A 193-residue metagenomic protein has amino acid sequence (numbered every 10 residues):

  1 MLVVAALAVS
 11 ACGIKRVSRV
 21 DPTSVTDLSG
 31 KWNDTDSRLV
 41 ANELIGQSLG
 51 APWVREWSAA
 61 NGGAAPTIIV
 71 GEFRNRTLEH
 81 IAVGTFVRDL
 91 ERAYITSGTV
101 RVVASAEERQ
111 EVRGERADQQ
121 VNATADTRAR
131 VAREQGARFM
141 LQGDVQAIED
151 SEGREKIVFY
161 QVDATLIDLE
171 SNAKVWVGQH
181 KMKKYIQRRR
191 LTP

Functional and structural regions predicted by a protein language model:
A6-K31, T192-P193: Bacterial Sec signal peptide processing site at the extreme N-terminus
G13-V17, R138-R190: Amphipathic beta-strand/beta-sheet edge segments enriched in Tyr/Trp
T23-E43, Q47: Short, secretory-pathway propeptide segments and organelle targeting presequences
E43-A59, G63-N122, S171-V177: N-terminal segment of the mature soluble domain
E43-L44, S48, T67-F73, N122-S151: A short, hydrophobic beta-strand-centered structural micro-motif
V121-N122, R188-P193: Short, surface-exposed secondary-structure junctions/capping segments
